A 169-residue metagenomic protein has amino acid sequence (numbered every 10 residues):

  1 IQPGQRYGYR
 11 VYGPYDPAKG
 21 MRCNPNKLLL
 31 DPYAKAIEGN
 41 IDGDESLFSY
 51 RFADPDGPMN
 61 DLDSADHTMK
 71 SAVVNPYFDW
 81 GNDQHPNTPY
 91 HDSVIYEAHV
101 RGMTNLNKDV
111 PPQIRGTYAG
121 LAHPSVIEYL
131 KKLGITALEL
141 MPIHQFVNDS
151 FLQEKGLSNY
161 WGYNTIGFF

Functional and structural regions predicted by a protein language model:
Q2-I95, N105-Q113: The feature marks proteins involved in alpha-glucan
Y9, A98, L130, L140 (+1 more regions): Conserved, mostly hydrophobic/aromatic
P89, R101-L138: A conserved hydrophobic secondary-structure block that centers on an alpha-helix together with its immediately flanking
H91-A98, W161-Y163: Short coil-to-beta-strand
V100-T104, I143-F146: Glycine-rich, acidic and aromatic/proline-enriched surface loops and short helix-turn segments that act as binding
D109-G120, S150-F169: Aromatic- and acidic-residue-enriched carbohydrate-binding clefts of CAZyme catalytic domains
L130-L157: Carboxylate/His-rich catalytic cores and anion/metal-binding grooves
